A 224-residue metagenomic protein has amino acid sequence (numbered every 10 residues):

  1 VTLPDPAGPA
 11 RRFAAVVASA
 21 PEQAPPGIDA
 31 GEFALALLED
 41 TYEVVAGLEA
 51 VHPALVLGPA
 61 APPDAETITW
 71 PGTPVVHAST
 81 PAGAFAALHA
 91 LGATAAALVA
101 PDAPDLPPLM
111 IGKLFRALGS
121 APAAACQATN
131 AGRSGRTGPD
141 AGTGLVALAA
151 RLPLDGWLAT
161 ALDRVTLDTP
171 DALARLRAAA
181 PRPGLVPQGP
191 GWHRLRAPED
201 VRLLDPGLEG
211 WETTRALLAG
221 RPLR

Functional and structural regions predicted by a protein language model:
V1-A24: N-terminal nucleotide-binding beta1-loop-alpha1 segment
L35-V51: A short, N-terminal amphipathic alpha-helix
A50, A93, G119-A123: Short, high-confidence coil segments that cap the C-terminus of an alpha-helix and link into the following beta-strand
A54-A60, C126: Short internal beta-strands
P62-A97, D105: Short phosphate-binding loop-to-helix
P104-T143: Conserved donor-nucleotide/metal-binding helix-loop-beta segment in metal-dependent transferases, i.e., the alpha-helix
S120, G135-T137, G142-A180: Short, glycine-/small-residue-rich phosphate/pyrophosphate-handling segment
P170-R224: Conserved alpha/beta core of the MobA/IspD/sugar-nucleotide pyrophosphorylase nucleotidyltransferase superfamily
